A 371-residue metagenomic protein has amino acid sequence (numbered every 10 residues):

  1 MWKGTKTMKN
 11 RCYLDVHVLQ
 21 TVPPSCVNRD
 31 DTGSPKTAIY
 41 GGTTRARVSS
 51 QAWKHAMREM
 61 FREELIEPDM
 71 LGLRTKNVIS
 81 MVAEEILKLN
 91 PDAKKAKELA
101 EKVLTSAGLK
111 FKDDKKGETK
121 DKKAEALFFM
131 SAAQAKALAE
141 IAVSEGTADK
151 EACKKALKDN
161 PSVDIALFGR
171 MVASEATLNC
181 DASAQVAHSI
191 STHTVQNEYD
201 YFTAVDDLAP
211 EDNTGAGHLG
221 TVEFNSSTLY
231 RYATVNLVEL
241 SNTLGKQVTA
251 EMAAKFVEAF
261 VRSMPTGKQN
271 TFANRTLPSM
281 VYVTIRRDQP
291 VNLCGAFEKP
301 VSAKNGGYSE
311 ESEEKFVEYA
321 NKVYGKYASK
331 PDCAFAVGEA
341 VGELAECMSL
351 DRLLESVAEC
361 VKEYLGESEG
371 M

Functional and structural regions predicted by a protein language model:
W2-R47, W53-M371: Basic polyanion-binding and macromolecular-assembly surfaces
